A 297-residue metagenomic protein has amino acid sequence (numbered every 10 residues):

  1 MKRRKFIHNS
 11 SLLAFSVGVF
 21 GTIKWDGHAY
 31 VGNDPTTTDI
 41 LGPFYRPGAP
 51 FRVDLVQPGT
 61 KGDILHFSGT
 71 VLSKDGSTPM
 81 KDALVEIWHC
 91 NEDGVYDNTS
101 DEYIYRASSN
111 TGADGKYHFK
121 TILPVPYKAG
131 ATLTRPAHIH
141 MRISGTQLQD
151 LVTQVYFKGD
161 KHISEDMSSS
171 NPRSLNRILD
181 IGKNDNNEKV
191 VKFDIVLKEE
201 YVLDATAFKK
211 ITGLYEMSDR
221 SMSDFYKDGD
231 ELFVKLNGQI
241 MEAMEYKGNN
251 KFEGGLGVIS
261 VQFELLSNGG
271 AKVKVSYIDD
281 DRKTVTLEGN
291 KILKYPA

Functional and structural regions predicted by a protein language model:
M1-V17: N-terminal secretory signal peptides and thylakoid transit peptides that target proteins across membranes
F20-K24: C-terminal segment of classical bacterial N-terminal signal peptides
G27-S169: Beta-strand-dominated extracellular/periplasmic modules and repeats in secreted or surface-exposed proteins
V53-P58, H162-V202, I259: Extracellular beta-sheet/turn segments enriched in Thr/Pro/Gly and aliphatic residues
F67, I139, T153, R177 (+2 more regions): Hydrophobic residues positioned within well-ordered beta-strands of beta-sheet architectures
T70, E86, R142, D194-V196 (+2 more regions): Residue-level recognition of well-ordered beta-strand positions that form the cores of beta-sheet-rich folds across
L84, R106-S108, K116-H118, V152-Q154 (+4 more regions): Well-ordered beta-strand positions in beta-sheet-rich domains
V196-A297: Peripheral terminal and inter-domain segments
